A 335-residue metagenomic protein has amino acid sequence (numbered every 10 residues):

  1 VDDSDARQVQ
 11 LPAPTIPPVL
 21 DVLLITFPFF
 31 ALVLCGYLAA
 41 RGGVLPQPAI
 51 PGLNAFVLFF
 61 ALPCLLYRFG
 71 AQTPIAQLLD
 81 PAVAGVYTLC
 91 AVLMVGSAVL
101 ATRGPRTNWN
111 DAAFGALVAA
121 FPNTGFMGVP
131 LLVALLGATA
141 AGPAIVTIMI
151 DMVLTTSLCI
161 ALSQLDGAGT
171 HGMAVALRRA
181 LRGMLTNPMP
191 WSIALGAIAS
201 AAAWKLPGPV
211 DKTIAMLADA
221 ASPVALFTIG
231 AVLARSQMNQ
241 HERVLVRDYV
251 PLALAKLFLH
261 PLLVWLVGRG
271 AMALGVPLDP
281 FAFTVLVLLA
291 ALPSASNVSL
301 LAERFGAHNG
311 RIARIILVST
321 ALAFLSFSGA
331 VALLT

Functional and structural regions predicted by a protein language model:
D2-T335: Alpha-helical transmembrane segments of multi-pass small-molecule/ion transporters
